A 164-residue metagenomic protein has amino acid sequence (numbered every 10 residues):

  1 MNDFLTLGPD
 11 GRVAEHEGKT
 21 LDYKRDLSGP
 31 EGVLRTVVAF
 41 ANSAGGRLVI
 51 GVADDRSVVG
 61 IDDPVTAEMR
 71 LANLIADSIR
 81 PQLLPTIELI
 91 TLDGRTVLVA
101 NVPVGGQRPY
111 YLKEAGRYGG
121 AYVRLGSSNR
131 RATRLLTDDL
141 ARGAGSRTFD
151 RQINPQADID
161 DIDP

Functional and structural regions predicted by a protein language model:
M1-P164: Conserved N-terminal catalytic/coupling substructures associated with nucleotide/phosphate chemistry
